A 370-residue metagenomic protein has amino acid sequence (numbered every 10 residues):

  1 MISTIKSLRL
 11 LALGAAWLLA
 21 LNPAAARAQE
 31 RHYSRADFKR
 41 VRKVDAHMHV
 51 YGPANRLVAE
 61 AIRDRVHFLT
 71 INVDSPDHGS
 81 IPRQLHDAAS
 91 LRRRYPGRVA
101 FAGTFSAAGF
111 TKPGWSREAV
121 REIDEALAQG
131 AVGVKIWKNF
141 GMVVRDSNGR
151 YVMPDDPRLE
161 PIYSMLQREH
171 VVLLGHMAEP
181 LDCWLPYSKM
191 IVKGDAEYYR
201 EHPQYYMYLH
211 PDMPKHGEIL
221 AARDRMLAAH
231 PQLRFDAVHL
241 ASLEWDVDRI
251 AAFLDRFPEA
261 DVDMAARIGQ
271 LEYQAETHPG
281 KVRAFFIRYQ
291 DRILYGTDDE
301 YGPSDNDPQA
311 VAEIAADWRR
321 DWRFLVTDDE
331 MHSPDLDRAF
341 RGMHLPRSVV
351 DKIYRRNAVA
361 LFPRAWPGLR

Functional and structural regions predicted by a protein language model:
M1-S7: N-terminal secretory signal peptides that target proteins for export/translocation
R9-N22: Bacterial N-terminal signal peptides
A28-R98, E118: An N-terminally biased module of ancient metal coordination in phosphate/nucleic-acid-related enzymes
E30-A36, H86-M207, P211, D261 (+1 more regions): Active-site gating/metal-coordination segments in enzymes
V44-M48, F68-I71, V99-T104, V134-I136 (+4 more regions): Hydrophobic faces of well-ordered beta-strands that scaffold small-molecule active sites in alpha/beta enzyme cores
H47-N55, D74-Q84, A108-R117, V144 (+4 more regions): Acidic-and-aromatic substrate-binding clefts and catalytic sites of carbohydrate-active enzymes
E60-A61, L91, A126, L166 (+2 more regions): Generic structural signal for hydrophobic
P211, K215-R225, Q232-R370: H/E-rich (His + Asp/Glu) clusters that bind or coordinate divalent metals
